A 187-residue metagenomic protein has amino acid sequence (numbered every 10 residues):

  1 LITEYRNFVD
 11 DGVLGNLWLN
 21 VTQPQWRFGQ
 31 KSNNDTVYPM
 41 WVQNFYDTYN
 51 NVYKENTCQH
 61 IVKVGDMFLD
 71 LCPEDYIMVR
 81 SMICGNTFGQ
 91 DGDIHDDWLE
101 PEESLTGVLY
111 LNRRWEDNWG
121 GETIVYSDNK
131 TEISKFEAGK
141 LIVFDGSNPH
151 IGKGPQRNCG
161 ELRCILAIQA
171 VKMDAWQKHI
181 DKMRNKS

Functional and structural regions predicted by a protein language model:
L1-D75: Non-heme Fe(II)/2-oxoglutarate
L1-F8, N16, H150, K178-S187: Peripheral, non-catalytic segments flanking oxidoreductase cores
V62-R184: Catalytic core of non-heme Fe(II) oxygenases with the double-stranded beta-helix
